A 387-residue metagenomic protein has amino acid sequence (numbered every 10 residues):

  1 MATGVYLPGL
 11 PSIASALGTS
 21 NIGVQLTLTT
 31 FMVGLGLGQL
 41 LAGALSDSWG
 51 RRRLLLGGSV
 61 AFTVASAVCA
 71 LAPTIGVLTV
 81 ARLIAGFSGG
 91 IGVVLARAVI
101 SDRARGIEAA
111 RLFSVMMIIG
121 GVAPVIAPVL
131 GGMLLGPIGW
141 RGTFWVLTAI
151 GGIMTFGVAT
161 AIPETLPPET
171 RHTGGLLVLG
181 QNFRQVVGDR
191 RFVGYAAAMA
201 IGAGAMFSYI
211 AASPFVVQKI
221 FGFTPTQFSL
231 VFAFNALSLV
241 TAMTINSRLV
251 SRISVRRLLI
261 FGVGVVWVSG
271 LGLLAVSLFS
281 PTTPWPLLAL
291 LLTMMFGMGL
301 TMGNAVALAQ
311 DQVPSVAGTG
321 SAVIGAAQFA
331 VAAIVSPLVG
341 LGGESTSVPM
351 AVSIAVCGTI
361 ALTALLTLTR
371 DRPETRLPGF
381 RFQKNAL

Functional and structural regions predicted by a protein language model:
G9-G38: Extracellular/periplasmic helix-loop-helix junction of adjacent transmembrane segments in MFS-like secondary
A16-G18, G50, L71-V77, S88 (+2 more regions): Helix-breaking motifs and short loop linkers at transmembrane-helix boundaries and internal kinks in secondary membrane
G36-G76: Conserved MFS/SLC helix-loop-helix module at the cytosolic interface between two early adjacent transmembrane helices
A61-V68, G76-I84, W285-L291: Paired small-residue
P73, V77, R105-G106, S114-T160: Helix-loop-helix hairpin linking two adjacent transmembrane segments in secondary transporters
A81-V122: Cytoplasmic helix-loop-helix junction between adjacent transmembrane helices in 12-TM secondary transporters
A149-P168, A364-L368: C-terminal membrane-cytosol helix-exit motif in multi-pass small-molecule transporters
T165-Y195: Juxtamembrane intracellular "pre-TM" segments in multi-pass secondary transporters
